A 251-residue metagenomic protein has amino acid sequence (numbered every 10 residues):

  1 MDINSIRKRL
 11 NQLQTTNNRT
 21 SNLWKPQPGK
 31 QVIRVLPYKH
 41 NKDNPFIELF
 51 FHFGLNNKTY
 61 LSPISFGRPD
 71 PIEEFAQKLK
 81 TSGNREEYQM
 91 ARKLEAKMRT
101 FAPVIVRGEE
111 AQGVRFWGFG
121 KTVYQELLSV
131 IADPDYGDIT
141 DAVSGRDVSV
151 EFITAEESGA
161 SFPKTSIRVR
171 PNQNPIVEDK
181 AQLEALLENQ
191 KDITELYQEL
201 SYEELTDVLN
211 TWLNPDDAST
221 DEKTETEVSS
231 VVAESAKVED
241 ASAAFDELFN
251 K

Functional and structural regions predicted by a protein language model:
M1-D135, E203: OB-fold ssDNA-binding interfaces and closely related basic DNA-contact patches used across DNA replication/repair
I3, K180, Y202, V238-S242: Alpha-helix initiation and N-capping motif
Q14-S21, D217-D240: Intrinsic-disorder/low-complexity linker and hinge segments
D70, D147-V148, F245: Short low-polarity hydrophobic stretches
E74, A233-K251: Short acidic, low-complexity intrinsically disordered linear motifs used for protein-protein interactions
R107-S229: Compact mixed alphabeta submodule
